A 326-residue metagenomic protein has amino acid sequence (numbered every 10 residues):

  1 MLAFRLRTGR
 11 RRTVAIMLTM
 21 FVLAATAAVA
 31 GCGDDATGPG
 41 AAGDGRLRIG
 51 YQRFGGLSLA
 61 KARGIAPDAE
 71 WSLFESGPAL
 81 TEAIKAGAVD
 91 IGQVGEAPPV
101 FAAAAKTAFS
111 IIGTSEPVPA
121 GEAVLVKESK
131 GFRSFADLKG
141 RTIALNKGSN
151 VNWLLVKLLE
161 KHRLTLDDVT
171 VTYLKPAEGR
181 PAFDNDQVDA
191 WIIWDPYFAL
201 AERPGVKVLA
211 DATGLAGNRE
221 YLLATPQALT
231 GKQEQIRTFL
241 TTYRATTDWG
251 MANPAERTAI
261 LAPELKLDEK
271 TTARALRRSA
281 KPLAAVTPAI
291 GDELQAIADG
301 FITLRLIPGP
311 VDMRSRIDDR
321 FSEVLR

Functional and structural regions predicted by a protein language model:
A3-L18: Bacterial N-terminal signal peptides that target proteins for export
A27-G31: C-terminal motif of bacterial Sec signal peptides marking the signal peptidase cleavage site
G33-D35: Bacterial signal peptide processing site
G38-T165, V171-Y173, D189-I193, V208-L209 (+1 more regions): Short, glycine-/small- and polar/acidic-enriched structural segments that line small-molecule recognition paths
L57-A60, T81, K85, E96-P99 (+11 more regions): Extracytoplasmic/secreted envelope proteins and their assembly/folding machinery, especially bacterial periplasmic
A97, K130, A177-P263: Pocket-lining segment of extracytoplasmic ligand-binding domains
G231-P308: Secondary-structure end/capping motifs
D299-R326: Conserved C-terminal helix/tail region of periplasmic/extracytoplasmic solute-binding proteins
